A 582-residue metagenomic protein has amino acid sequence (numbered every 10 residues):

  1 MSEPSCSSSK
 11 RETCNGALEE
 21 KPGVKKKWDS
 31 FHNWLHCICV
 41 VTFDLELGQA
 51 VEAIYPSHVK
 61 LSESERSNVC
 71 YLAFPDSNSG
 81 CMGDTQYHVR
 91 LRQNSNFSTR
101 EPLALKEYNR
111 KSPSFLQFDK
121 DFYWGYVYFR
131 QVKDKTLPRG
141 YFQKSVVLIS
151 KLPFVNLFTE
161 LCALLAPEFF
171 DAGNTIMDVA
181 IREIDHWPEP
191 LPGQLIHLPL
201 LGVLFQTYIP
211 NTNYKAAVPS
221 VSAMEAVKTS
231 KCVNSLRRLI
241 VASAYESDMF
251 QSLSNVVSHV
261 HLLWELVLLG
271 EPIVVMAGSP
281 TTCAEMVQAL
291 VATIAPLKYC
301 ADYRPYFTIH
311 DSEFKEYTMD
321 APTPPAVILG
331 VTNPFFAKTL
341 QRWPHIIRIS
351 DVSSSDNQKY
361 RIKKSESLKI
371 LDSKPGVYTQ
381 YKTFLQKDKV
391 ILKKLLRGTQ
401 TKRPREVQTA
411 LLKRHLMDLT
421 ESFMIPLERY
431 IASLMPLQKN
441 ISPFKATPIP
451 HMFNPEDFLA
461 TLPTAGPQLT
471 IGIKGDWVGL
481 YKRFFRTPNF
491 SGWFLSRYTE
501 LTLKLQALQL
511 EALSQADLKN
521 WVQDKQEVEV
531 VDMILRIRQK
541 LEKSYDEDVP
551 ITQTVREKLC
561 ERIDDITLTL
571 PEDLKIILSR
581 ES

Functional and structural regions predicted by a protein language model:
S2-S582: Acidic, Ser/Thr/Pro/Gly-enriched alpha-helical scaffold modules and adjacent low-complexity linkers in large eukaryotic
